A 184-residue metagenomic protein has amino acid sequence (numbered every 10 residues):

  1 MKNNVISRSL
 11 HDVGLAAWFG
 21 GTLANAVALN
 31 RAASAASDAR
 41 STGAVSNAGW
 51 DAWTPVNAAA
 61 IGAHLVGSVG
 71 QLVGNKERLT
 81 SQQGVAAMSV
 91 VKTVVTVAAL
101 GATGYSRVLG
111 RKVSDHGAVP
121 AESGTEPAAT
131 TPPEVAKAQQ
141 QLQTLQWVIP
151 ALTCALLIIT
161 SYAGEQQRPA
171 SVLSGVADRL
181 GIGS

Functional and structural regions predicted by a protein language model:
M1-S184: Short amphipathic, positively biased membrane-proximal segments that drive organelle/inner-membrane targeting
